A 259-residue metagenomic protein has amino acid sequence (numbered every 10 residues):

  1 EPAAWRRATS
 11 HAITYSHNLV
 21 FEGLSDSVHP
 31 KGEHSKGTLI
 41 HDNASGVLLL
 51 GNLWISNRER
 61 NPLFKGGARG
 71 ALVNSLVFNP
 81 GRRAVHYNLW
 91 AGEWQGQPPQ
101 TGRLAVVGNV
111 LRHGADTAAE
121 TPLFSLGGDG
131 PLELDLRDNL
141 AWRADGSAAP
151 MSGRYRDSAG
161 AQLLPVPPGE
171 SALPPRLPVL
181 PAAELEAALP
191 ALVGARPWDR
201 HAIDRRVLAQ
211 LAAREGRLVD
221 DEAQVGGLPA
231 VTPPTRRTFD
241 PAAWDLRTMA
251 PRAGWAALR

Functional and structural regions predicted by a protein language model:
E1, E22, E33, E59 (+7 more regions): Glutamate identity and glutamate-enriched acidic tracts
E1-H29, H34-N61, A68-R82, T101-A115 (+1 more regions): Right-handed parallel beta-helix
V20, V28, V47, V73 (+10 more regions): Extended aliphatic helical segments
D26, G46, R60, R83 (+4 more regions): A generic structural micro-environment signature that highlights single residues at secondary-structure boundaries
S27-G70, A119-P131, W142-S158, A183-A209 (+1 more regions): Generic hydrophobic segment detector
A71-Q95, Q100-L164: Predominantly extracellular beta-rich ligand-binding scaffolds that present long acidic/polar faces for carbohydrate
R137, A141-G146, P150-R259: C-terminal functional modules
